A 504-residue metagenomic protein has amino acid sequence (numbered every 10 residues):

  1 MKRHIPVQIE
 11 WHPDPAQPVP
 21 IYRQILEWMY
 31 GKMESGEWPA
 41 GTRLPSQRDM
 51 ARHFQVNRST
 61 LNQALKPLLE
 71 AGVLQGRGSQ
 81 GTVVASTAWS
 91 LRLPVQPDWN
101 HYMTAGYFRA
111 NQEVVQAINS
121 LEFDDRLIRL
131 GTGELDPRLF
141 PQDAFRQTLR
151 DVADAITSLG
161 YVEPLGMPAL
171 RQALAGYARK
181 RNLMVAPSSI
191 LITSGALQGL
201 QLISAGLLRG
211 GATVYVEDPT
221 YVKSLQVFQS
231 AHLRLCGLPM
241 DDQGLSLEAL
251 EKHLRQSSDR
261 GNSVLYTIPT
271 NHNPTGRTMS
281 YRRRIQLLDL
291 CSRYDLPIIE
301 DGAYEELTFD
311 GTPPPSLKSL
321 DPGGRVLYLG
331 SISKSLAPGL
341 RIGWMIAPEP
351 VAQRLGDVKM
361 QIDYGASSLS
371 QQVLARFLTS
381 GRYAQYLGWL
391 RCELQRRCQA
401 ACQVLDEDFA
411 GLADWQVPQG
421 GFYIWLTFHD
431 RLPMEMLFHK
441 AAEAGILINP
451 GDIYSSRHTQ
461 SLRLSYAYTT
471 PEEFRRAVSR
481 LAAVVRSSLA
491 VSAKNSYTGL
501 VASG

Functional and structural regions predicted by a protein language model:
M1-R150, G356, M360-S367, A375-L378 (+9 more regions): N-terminal basic, amphipathic alpha-helical segments
V56, V73, L233, L296 (+1 more regions): Short glycine/serine/threonine/alanine-rich loop segments
Q75-R77, V185, I448: Short beta-strand "wing" residues that participate in macromolecule-binding interfaces
T87-W89, I332, A347-V351, F428-R431: Short loop segments at secondary-structure junctions
V152-Y294, I299, E305-G323, L394 (+4 more regions): Conserved core of the PLP fold type I
A303-L307, A442-R463, S496, G504: Conserved PLP cofactor-binding pocket of PLP-dependent enzymes
V326-E407, D414-P418: PLP-dependent aminotransferase class I/II
